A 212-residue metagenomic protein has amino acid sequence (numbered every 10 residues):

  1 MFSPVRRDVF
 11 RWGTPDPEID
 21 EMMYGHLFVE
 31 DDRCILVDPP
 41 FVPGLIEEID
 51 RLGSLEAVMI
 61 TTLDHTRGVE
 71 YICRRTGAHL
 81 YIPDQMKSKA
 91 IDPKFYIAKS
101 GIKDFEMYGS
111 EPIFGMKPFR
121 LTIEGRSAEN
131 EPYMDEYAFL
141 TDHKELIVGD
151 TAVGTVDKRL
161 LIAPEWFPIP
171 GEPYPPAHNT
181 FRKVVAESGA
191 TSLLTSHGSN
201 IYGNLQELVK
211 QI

Functional and structural regions predicted by a protein language model:
M1-P4, L27: Short, exposed beta-strand/loop patches in secreted or surface proteins that constitute
F2, F10, D16-E18, C34-L36 (+1 more regions): Metallo-beta-lactamase
R6-G13, I113-F119: Short, hydrophobic/aromatic-rich segments at coil-to-beta transitions
P17-A57: Pre-active-site segment of Zn-dependent metallo-hydrolases
M22, P43-G44, L63-G68, K87-I91 (+2 more regions): Active-site environment of divalent metal-dependent phosphoester hydrolases
G25, I46-D50, V69-C73, A138 (+1 more regions): Short amphipathic alpha-helical segments and helix-helix/interface helices
F41-V42, I46-F114: Active-site HxH/HxHxD metal-binding segment of metal-dependent hydrolases
F95-D142: A contiguous pocket-lining binding segment that forms or flanks enzyme active sites
